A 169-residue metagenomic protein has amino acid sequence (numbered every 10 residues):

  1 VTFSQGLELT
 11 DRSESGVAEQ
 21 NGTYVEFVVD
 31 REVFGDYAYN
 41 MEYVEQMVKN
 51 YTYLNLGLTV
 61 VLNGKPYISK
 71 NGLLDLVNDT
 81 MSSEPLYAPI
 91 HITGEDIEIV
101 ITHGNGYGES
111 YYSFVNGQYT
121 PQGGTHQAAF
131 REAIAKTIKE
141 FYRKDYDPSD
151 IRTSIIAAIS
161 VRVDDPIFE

Functional and structural regions predicted by a protein language model:
V1-S82: GHKL-type ATPase core
E42, K49-Y51, G57-E169: GHKL/Histidine-kinase-like ATPase module
